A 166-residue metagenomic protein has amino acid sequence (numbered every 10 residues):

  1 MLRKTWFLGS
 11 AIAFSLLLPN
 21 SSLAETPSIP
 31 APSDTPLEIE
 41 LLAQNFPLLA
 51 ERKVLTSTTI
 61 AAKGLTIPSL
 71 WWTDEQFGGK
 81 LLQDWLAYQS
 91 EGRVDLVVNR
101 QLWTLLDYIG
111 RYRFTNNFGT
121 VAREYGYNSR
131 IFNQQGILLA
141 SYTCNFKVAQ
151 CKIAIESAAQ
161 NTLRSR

Functional and structural regions predicted by a protein language model:
M1-G9: Bacterial N-terminal signal peptides that target proteins for export
L2, A159-R166: A cross-taxonomic marker for long C-terminal extensions/tails that follow the last structured domain
L2-R3, S21-E25: Short, compositionally biased pre-sequence/patch detector
G9-P19: Bacterial N-terminal signal peptides
A24-S90: N-proximal, solvent-exposed amphipathic alpha-helical segments enriched in charged/polar residues
D74-F132: Mature extracytoplasmic domains of secretory-pathway proteins
A122-I155, Q160-N161: A short amphipathic beta-strand at an alpha->beta junction
